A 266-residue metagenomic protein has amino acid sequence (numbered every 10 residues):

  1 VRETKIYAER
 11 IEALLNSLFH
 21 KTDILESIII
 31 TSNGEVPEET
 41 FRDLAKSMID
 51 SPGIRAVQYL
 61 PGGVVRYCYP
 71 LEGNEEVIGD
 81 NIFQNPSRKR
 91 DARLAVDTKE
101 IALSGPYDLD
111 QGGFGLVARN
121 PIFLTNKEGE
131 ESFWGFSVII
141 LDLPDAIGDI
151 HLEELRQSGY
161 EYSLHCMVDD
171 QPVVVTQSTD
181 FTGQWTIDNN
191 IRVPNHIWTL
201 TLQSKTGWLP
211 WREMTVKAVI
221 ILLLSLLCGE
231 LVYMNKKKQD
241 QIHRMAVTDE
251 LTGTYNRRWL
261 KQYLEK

Functional and structural regions predicted by a protein language model:
V1-E35: Juxtamembrane extracytoplasmic/periplasmic/luminal helical "stalk" adjacent to the first N-terminal
E12-N16, P86, P194, K236: Alpha-helix N-cap/helix-start motif at coil-to-helix transitions, marked by capping-box chemistry
T22, Q262-K266: Acidic, Ser/Thr-rich low-complexity segments on the non-lumenal side of membrane proteins
L25-I28, G63, M245: Amphipathic, soluble alpha-helical interaction motifs
I30-I197: Intrinsically disordered, low-complexity polar/acidic regions
G135-L141, N189-L223: Short, hydrophobic beta-strand elements of compact beta-sandwich sensory domains
L209-T248: Cytoplasm-proximal transmembrane signaling helix
H243-Y263: Conserved nucleotide-binding and Mg2+-coordinating catalytic segments in signaling enzymes
